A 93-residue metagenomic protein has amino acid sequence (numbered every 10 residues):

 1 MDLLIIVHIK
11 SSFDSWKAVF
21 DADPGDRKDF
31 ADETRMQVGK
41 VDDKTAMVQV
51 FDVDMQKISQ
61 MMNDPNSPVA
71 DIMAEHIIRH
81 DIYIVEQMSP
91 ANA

Functional and structural regions predicted by a protein language model:
D2-I9, Q37-P65: Short, well-ordered beta-strand segments in beta-rich or mixed alpha/beta enzyme and ligand-binding folds
H8-V19: Short, surface-exposed ligand-recognition loops at beta-strand->loop->(often short) alpha-helix junctions that present
S12, D42, E75-I77: Helix N-terminus capping/helix-initiation residues
D21-M36, V53-I84: An amphipathic, aromatic/His-enriched active-site/gating alpha helix that lines ligand/cofactor pockets
V85-A93: Short, low-order "capping/linker" segments at domain edges
